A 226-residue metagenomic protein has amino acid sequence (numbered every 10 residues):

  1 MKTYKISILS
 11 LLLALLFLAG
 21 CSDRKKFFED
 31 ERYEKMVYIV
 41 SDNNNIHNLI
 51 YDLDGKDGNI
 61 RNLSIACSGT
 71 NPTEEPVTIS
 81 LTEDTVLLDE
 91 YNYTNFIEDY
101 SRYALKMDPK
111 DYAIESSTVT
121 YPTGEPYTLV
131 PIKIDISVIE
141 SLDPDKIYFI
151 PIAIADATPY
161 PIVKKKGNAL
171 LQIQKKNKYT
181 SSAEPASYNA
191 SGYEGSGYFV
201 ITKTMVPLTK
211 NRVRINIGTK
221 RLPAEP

Functional and structural regions predicted by a protein language model:
M1-L9: Bacterial N-terminal signal peptides that target proteins for export
F17-G20: C-terminal motif of bacterial Sec signal peptides marking the signal peptidase cleavage site
S22-I114, E125-Y127, P144, I162 (+1 more regions): Acidic/polar, low-complexity intrinsically disordered N-terminal segments immediately downstream of a Sec signal
N62, K146-P159: Internal, hydrophobic beta-strand segments that form the core of beta-sheet-rich folds
Y121-K133: Short Pro-Gly-centered flexible turn/kink motifs
V138-Y148: Short glycine/proline/serine/threonine-rich loop/turn segments at secondary-structure transition edges
K166-P226: Ser/Thr/Gly/Pro-rich, low-complexity flexible regions
